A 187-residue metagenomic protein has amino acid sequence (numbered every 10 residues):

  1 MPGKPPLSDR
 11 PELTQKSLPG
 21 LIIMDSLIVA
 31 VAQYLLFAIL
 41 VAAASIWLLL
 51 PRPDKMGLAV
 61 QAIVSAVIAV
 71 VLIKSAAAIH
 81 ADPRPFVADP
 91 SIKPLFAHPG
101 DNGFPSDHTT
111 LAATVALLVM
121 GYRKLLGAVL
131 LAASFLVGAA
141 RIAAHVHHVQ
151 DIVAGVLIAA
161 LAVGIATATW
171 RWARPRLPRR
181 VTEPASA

Functional and structural regions predicted by a protein language model:
P2-N102, T114-M120, L125-A132, V137: Hydrophobic alpha-helical bundle signature of multipass membrane enzymes
F96-A187: Membrane-embedded catalytic cores of phosphoryl/pyrophosphoryl-handling enzymes
